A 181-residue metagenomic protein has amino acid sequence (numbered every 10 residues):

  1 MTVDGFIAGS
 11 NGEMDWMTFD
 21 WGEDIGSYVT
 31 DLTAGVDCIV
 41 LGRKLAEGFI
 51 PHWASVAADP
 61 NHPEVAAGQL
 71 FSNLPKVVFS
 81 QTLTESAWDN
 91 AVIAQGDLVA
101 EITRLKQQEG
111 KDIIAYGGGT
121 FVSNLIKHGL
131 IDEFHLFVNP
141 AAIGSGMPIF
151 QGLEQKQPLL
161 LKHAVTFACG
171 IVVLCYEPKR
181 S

Functional and structural regions predicted by a protein language model:
M1-S181: Enzymes that bind and transform nitrogen-containing heteroaromatic metabolites
